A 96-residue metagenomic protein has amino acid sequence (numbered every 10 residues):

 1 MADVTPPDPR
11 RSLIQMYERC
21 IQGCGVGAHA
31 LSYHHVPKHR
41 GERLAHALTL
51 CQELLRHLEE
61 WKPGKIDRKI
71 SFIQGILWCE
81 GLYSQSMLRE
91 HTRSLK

Functional and structural regions predicted by a protein language model:
M1-S12, Q85-K96: Terminal, compositionally biased segments
D3-G41: Amphipathic, heptad-repeat alpha-helical segments
Y17-G25, C51, L55-L58, Q74-G81: A structural signal for well-ordered alpha-helices, especially hydrophobic packing surfaces of coiled-coils
P37, R56-P63: Short, charged/polar micro-motifs that form catalytic or ligand-binding hotspots
R40, L44-L48: Start-of-helix signal in alpha-solenoid helical-repeat scaffolds, especially tetratricopeptide repeats
E60-S94: Short, compact, well-ordered microdomains
